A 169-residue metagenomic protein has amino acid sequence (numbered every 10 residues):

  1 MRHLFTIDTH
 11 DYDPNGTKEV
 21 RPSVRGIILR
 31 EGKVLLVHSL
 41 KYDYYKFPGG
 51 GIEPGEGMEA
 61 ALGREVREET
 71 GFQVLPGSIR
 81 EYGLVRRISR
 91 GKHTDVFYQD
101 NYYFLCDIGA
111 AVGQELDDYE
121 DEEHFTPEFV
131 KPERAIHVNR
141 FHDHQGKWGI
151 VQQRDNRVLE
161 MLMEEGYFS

Functional and structural regions predicted by a protein language model:
M1-R25: Acidic, metal-coordinating catalytic segment for phosphate/diphosphate chemistry, firing primarily on the Nudix
K18-V20, T94-D100, Y119-H124: A generic structural micro-feature
L29-E69: Conserved Nudix-box catalytic region and its N-terminal flanking loop in Nudix hydrolases and closely related
E31-K33, D107-V112, P132-R134: Short loop segments at secondary-structure junctions
Q73-G83: A short coil-to-beta-strand element that immediately follows conserved catalytic motifs
R87-E115, E128: Active-site-adjacent beta-strand/loop module that shapes the phosphate/pyrophosphate-binding cleft
G113-Q114, D118-S169: Nudix hydrolase/Nudix homology domain
